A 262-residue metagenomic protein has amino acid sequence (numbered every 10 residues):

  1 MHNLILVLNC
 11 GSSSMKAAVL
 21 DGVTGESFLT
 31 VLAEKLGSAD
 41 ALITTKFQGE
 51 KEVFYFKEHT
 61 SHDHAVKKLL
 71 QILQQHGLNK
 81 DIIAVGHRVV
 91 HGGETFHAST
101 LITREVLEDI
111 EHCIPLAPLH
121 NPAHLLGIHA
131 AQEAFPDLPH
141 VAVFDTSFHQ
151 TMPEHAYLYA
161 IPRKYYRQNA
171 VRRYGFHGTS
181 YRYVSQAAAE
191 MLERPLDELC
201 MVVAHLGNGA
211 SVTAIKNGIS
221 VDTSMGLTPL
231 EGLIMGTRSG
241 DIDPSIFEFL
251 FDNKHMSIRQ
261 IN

Functional and structural regions predicted by a protein language model:
I5, S14-H59, G226: Short glycine-rich, Thr/Ser-proximal phosphate-binding strand/loop in the N-terminal lobe of ATP-dependent enzymes
I5-V7, I82-G86, V141, M201-H205: Short glycine-aspartate micro-motif
N9, A33, V85, D145 (+1 more regions): Residue-level signal for inorganic ion chemistry
A39-I83, C113, G127: Conserved active-site "lid/cap" helical segment
T60-H64, L101, E105, P122-L126 (+5 more regions): Conserved active-site and cofactor/substrate-binding residues in soluble primary-metabolism enzymes
L73-H120, V141, S147-L158: Short beta-strand-loop/turn "lid" adjacent to the catalytic site in phosphate-handling enzymes
H87, A117-V184: Gly/Ser/Thr-rich active-site cleft segment
T151-L250: Glycine-rich phosphate-binding loop of actin/hexokinase-like ATP-binding domains
